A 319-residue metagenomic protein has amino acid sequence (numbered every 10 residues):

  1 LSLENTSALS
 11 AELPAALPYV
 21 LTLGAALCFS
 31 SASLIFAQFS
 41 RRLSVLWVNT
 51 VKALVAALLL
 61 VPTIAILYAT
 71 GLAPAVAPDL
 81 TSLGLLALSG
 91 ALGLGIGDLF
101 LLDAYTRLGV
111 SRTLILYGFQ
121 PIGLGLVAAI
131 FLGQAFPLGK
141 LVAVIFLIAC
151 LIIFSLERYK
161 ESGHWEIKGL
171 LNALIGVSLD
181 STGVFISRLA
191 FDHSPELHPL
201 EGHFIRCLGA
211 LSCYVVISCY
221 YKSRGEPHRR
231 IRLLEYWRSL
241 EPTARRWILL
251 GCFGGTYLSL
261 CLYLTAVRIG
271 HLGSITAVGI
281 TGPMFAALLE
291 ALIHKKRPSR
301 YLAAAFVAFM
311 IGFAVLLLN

Functional and structural regions predicted by a protein language model:
L1-W47, L58, H164-E201, S212: Glycine-/small-residue-enriched transmembrane alpha-helix faces in small-molecule transporters and effluxers
L17-A25, I64, L72-I96, F100 (+5 more regions): Loop-to-transmembrane-helix transition segments
A26-I35, R42-I96, F146-A149, G202-R230 (+2 more regions): Transmembrane alpha-helices of multi-pass small-molecule transport proteins
S30, V61, G90-G95, P121-L126 (+6 more regions): Hydrophobic/small/kink-forming positions within alpha-helical transmembrane segments of polytopic membrane proteins
F39, V48, A104, L116 (+7 more regions): Hydrophobic/aromatic residues within transmembrane alpha-helices of multi-pass small-molecule transporters
R42-W47, L99-L116, S194-E201, C261-T281: Structural motif at transmembrane-helix junctions in multi-pass transporters
V55-L59, L116-F131, I145, L208-C213 (+2 more regions): Alpha-helical transmembrane segments of compact multi-pass small-molecule transporters, enriched in specific families
L60, L126-A129, L138-R158, Y301-N319: Hydrophobic transmembrane alpha-helices of multi-pass small-molecule transport proteins
